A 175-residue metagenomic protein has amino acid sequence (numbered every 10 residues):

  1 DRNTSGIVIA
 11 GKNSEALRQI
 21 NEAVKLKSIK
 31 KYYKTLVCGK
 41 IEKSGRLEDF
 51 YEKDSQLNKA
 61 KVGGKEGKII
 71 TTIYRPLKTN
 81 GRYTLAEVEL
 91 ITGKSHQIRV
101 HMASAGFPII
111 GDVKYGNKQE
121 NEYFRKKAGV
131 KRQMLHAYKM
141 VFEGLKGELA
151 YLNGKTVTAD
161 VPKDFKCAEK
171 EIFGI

Functional and structural regions predicted by a protein language model:
D1-L26: Glycine/acidic-rich beta-strand-loop module
T4, K31, L47, I70-I73 (+4 more regions): A generic structural signal for well-ordered coil/turn residues at beta-strand boundaries that shape enzyme active-site
L17-E22, L36-L85, V100, G144 (+1 more regions): Glycine- and acidic-residue-rich catalytic/RNA-contacting loop of pseudouridine synthases
K34-L36, K139: Residues embedded in well-ordered beta-strands
E89: Polynucleotide-recognition surfaces of large bacterial nucleic-acid defense/processing enzymes
H96-I98: Short, well-structured beta-strand segments within conserved domains
H101-I175: Pseudouridine synthases involved in rRNA/tRNA modification
